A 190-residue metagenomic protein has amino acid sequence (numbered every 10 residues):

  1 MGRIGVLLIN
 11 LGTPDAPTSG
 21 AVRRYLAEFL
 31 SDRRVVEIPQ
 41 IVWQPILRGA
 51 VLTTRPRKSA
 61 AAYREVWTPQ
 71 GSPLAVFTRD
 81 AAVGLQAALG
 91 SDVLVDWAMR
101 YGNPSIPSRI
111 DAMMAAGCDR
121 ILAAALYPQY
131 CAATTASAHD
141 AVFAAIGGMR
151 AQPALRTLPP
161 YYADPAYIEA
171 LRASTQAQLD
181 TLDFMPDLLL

Functional and structural regions predicted by a protein language model:
M1-L190: Active-site-proximal alpha-helix that buttresses catalytic centers in soluble enzyme cores
